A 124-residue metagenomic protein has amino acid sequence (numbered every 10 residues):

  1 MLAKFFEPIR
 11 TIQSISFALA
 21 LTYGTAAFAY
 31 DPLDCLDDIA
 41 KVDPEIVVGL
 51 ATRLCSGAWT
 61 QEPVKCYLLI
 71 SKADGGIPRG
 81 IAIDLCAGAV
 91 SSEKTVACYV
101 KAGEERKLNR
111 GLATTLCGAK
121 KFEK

Functional and structural regions predicted by a protein language model:
L2, L21-K124: General marker for long, soluble alpha-helical cores
L2-I15: Bacterial N-terminal signal peptides that target proteins for export
I12-G24: Bacterial N-terminal signal peptides
